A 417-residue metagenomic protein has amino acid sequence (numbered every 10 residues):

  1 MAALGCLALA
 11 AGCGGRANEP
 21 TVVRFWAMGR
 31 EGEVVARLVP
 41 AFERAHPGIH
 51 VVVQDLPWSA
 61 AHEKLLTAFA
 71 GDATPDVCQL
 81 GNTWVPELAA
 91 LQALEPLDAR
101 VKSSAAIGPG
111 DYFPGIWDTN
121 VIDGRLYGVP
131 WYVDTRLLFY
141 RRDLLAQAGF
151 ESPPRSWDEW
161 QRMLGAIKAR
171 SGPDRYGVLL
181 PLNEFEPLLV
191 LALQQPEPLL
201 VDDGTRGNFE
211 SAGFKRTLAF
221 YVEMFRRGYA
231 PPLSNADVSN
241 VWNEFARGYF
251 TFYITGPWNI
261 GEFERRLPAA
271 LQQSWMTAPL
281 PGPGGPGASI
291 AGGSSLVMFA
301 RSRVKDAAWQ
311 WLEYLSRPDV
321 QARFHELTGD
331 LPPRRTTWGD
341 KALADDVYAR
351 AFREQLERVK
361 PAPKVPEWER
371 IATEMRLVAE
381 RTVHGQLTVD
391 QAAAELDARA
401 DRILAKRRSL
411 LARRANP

Functional and structural regions predicted by a protein language model:
E19-R30, I49-Q54, D76-V77, Y127 (+2 more regions): Short, well-ordered beta-strand elements
R30-H50, M375, A393: Short, polar/charged alpha-helical segment
A41-Y112, V121, A146-R155, E244 (+3 more regions): Extracytoplasmic "Venus flytrap"/periplasmic binding protein-like
N82-L137, Q161, L189, Q195 (+4 more regions): Hinge/lid segment of periplasmic solute-binding proteins
E95-Y112, S171, G177, E197-R216 (+6 more regions): Short, solvent-exposed loop/beta-turn-alpha elements that line the ligand-binding surface or hinge of extracytoplasmic
I122-W131, R136, Q161-G207, F250: Extracytoplasmic/periplasmic solute-binding protein
L164-A166, D203-S234, L280: Glycine-centered hinge/linker elements that transmit conformational signals in sensory and ligand-binding systems
P257-Q272, G282-L377, L411-N416: C-terminal lobe and pocket-closing loops of periplasmic/extracytoplasmic Venus-flytrap solute-binding proteins
